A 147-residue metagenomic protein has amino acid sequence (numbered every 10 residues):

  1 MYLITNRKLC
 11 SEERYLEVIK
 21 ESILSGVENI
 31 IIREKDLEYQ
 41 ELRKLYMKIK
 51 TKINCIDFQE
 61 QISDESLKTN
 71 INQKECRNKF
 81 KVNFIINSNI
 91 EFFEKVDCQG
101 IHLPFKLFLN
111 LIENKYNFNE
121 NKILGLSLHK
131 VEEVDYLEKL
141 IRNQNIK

Functional and structural regions predicted by a protein language model:
M1-D57, K79-G100, F108, L140-N143: Conserved N-terminal beta1-alpha1 strand-loop-helix module at the mouth
R43, T51-K52, E65, F105 (+1 more regions): Alpha-helix boundary/interfacial micro-motifs
I49, S66, N145-K147: Generic low-polarity alpha-helical segments
Q59-Q61, K68-R77: Charged/polar low-complexity intrinsically disordered segments
S88, G100-K147: Conserved anion-binding
